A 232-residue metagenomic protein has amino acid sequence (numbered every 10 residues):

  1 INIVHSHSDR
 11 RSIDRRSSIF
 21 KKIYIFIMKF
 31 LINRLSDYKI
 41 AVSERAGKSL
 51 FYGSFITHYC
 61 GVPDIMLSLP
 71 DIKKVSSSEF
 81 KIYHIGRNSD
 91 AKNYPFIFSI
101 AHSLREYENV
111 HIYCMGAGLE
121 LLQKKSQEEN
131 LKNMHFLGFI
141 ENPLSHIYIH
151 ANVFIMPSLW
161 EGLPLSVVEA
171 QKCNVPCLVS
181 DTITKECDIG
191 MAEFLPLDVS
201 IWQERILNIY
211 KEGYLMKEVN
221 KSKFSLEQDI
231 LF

Functional and structural regions predicted by a protein language model:
F30, R34-L69, F194: Donor nucleotide-sugar binding/catalytic pocket of nucleotide-sugar-dependent glycosyltransferases
F80, R87-S103, E120: A conserved mid-protein helix/loop that constitutes part of the nucleotide-sugar donor-binding site
I85-S89, V110-Q123: Glycosyltransferase donor-sugar binding loop
Q123-F139: Nucleotide-activated donor-binding/catalytic signature segment of Leloir-type glycosyltransferases, i.e., the conserved
F139-I140, H146-A151: Short alpha-helical donor nucleotide-sugar binding micro-motif in glycosyltransferases
L159: Aromatic "clamp/platform" in nucleotide-sugar-dependent glycosyltransferases that forms part of the donor/acceptor
V167, P176-S180: Short hydrophobic beta-strand element within catalytic cores of glycosyltransferases and related nucleotide-activated
E186-K211: Change "using UDP/GDP/dTDP sugars" to "using nucleotide sugars
